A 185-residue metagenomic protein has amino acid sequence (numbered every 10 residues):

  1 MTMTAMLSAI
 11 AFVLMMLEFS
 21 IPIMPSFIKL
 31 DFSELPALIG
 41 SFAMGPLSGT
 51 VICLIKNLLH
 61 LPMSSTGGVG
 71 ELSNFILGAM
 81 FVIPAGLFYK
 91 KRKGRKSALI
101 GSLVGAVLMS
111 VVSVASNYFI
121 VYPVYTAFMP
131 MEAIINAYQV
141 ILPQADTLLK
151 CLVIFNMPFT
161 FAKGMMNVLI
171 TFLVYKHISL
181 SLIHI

Functional and structural regions predicted by a protein language model:
M1-I183: Loop-helix junctions at membrane interfaces
